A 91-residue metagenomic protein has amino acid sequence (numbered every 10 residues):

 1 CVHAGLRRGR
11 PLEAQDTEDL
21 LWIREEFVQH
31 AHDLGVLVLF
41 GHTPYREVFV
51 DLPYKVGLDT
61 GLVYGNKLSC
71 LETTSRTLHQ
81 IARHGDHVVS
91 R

Functional and structural regions predicted by a protein language model:
C1-K67, T73-V89: Acidic, His/Gly-enriched loop-helix segments that form or flank divalent-metal centers in metallo-dependent hydrolases
